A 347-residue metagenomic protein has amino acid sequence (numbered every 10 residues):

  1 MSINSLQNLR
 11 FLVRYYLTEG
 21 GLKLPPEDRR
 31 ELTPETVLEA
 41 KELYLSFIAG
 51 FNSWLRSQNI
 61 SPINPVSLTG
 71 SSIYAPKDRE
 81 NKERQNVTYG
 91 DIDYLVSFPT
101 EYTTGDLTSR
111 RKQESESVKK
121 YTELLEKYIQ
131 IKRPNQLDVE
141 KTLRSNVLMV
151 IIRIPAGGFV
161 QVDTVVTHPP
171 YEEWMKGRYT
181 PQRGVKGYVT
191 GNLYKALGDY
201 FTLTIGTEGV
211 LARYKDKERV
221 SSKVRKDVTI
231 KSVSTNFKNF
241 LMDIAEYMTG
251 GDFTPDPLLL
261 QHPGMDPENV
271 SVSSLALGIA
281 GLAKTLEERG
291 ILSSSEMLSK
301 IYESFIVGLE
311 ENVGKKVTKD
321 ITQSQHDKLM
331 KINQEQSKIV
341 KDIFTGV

Functional and structural regions predicted by a protein language model:
I3-Y16, V340, F344: Short linear clamp-binding motif
N4, E35, E39-E42, E116 (+3 more regions): Alpha-helix boundary/N-cap detector
N8-F11, Y15, E80, K112 (+1 more regions): Positively charged, low-complexity intrinsically disordered regions
N8-T69: Helical scaffold of the NTase/Pol beta-like nucleotidyltransferase catalytic core
V37-N52, V96-G158: Metal-dependent nucleotidyltransferase catalytic core
I48-R110: Active-site nucleotide-donor binding segment shared across nucleotidyl transfer reactions
S53-S61, K127-D138, A196-G206: Structural alpha-beta junctions
E140-G346: Catalytic cores of NTP-dependent nucleotidyl/adenyl transfer enzymes across multiple folds
